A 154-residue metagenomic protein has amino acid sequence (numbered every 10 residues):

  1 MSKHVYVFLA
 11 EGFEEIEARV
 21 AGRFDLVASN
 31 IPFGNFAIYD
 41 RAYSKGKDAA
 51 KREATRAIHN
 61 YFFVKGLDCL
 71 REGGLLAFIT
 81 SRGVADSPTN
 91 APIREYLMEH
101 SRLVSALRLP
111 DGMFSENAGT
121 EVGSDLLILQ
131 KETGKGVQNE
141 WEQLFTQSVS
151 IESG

Functional and structural regions predicted by a protein language model:
M1, V7-S44, N60-L70, L75-V84: Conserved proline-anchored active-site loop of SAM-dependent methyltransferases that bridges a beta-strand
S2-K3, E99: Short, structured coil segments at secondary-structure junctions
F13-I16, G112-E116: A short acidic, often aromatic-flanked loop/helix-cap motif at beta-alpha or helix-coil junctions that lines enzyme
P32, F36, D111, E132: Flexible loop residues that form catalytic and substrate-binding hotspots at small-molecule/glycan-binding clefts
G34-I38, D86-P88, S115-A118, G136-N139: Switch/connector loops and helix/strand junctions flanking conserved nucleotide-binding motifs in nucleotide-processing
A42-R52: A solvent-exposed, charged loop/short amphipathic helix patch at secondary-structure junctions
R52-S115, V122-L129: Conserved Class I SAM-dependent methyltransferase catalytic core
E116-G154: Flexible, glycine-/basic-rich loop-and-beta segments that form/coincide with the SAM-dependent methyltransferase
